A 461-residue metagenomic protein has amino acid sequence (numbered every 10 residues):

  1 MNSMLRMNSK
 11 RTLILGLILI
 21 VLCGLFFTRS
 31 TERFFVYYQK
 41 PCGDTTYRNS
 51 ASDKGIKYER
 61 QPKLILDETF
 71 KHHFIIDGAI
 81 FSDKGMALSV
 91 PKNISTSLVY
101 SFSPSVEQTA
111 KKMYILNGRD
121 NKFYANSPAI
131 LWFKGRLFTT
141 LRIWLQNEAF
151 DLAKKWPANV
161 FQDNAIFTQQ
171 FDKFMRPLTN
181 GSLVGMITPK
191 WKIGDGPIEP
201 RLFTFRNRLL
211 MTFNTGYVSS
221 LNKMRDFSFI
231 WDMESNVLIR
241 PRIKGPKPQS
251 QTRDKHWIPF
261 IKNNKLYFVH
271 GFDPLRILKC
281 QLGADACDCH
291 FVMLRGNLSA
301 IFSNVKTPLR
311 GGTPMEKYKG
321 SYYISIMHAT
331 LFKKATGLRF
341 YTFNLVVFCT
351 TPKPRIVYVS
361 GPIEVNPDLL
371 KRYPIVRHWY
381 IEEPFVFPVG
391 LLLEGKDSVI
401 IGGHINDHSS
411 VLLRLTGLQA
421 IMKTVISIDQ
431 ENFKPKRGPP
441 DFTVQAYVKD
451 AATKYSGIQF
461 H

Functional and structural regions predicted by a protein language model:
M1-T45: N-terminal signal-anchor transmembrane helix specifying type II single-pass membrane topology of secretory-pathway
S3, S9-R11, S50, G55-Y58: N-terminal cationic leader/targeting segments used for protein routing and processing
Y37-G43, Y47, D53-H461: Beta-propeller domains
